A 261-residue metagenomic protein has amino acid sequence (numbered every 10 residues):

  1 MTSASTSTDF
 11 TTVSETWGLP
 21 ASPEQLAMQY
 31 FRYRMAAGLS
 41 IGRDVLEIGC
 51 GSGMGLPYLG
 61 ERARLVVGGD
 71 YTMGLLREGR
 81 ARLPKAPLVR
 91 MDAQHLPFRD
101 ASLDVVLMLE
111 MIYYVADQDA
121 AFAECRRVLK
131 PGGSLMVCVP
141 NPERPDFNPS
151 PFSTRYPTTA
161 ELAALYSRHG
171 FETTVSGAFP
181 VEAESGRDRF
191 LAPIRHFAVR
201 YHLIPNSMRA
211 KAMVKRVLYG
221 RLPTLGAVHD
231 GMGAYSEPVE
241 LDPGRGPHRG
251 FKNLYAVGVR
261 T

Functional and structural regions predicted by a protein language model:
M1-Q94, F122, Y235-V239, P247-G258: Conserved N-terminal segment of class I S-adenosyl-L-methionine
H95-D100: Short conserved loop adjoining the S-adenosyl-L-methionine
L107: A conserved beta-strand element that flanks and buttresses the S-adenosyl-L-methionine
D119-P131: A short glycine-rich, Lys/Arg-flanked "PGG" loop and its adjoining helix->strand segment in the class I
G133-V139: Conserved beta-strand signature within the Rossmann-like core of class I S-adenosyl-L-methionine
M136, P180-T261: A C-terminal cap/extension of S-adenosyl-L-methionine-dependent methyltransferases that defines the acceptor-substrate
D146-L165, E182: Acceptor-substrate binding/catalytic loop of class I
F171-E182: Conserved S-adenosyl-L-methionine
